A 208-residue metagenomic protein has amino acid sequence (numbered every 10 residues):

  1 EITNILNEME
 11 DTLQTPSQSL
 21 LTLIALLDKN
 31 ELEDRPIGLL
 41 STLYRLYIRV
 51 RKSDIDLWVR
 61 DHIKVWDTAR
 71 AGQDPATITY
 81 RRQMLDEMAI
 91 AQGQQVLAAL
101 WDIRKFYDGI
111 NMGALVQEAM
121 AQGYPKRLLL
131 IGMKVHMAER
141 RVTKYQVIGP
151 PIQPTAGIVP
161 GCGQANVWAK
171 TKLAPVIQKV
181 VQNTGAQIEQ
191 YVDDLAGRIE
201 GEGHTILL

Functional and structural regions predicted by a protein language model:
E1-G163, V167, T171, I199-E200: Conserved pre-catalytic core of RNA-dependent polymerases
T15-S17, Q187-Y191: Short beta-strand
W101, V192-D193: Active-site flanking residues adjacent to catalytic metal/cofactor-binding acidic residues
K170-V180: Short amphipathic alpha-helix segments
N183-G185: Basic, alpha-helical interaction scaffolds
G203-L208: Short, conserved charged micro-motifs
